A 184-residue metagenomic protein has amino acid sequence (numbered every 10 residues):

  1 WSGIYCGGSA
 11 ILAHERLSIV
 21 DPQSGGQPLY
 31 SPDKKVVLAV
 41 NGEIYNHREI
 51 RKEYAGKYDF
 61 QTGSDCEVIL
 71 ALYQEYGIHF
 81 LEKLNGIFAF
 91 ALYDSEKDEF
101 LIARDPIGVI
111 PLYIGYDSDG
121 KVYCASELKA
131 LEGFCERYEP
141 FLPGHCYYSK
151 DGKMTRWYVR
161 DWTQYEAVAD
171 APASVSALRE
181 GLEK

Functional and structural regions predicted by a protein language model:
W1-K184: Cysteine-centered catalytic environments shared across enzyme families
